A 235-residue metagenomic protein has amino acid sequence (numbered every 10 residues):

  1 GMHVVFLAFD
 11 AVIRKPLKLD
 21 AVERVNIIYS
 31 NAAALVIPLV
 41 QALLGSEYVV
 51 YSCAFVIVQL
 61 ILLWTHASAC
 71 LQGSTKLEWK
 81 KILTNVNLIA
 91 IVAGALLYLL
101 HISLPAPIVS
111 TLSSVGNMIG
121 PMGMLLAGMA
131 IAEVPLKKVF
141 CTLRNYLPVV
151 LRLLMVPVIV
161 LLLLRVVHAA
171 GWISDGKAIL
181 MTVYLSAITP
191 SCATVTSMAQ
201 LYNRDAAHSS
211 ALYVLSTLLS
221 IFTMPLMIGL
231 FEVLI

Functional and structural regions predicted by a protein language model:
G1-I235: Alpha-helical transmembrane segments of multi-pass small-molecule/ion transporters
